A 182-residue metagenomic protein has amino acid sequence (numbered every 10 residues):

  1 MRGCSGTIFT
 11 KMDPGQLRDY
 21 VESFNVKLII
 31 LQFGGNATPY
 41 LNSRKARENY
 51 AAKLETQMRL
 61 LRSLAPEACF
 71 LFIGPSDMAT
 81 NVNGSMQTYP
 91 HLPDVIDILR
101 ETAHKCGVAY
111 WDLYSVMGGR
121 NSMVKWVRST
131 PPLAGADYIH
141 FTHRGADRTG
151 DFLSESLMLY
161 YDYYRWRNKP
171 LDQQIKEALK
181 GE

Functional and structural regions predicted by a protein language model:
M1-K53, H140, K176-G181: Conserved SGNH/GDSL esterase-like catalytic core that processes O-acyl groups on lipids and polysaccharides
R2, L71, W111-D112: General small-molecule cofactor/ligand-binding pocket signal
D19-Y20, L60-L61, S156: A generic secondary-structure signal
F24-I29, A65-F70, K105-A109: Loop/turn elements at helix/coil->beta-strand transitions in domains of secreted/extracellular proteins
I30-Q32, M58, C69-G74: Conserved, well-ordered alpha-helix/loop/beta-strand core segments that scaffold catalytic motifs
Y40-N42, C69-I73, N81-N83, S122: Extended hydrophobic-aromatic, low-complexity segments
L54-R59, I96, R100: Generic structural signal for well-ordered alpha-helices, preferentially at hydrophobic/aromatic core positions
D77-E182: Catalytic His-Asp segment of secreted/periplasmic serine-dependent ester chemistry enzymes
